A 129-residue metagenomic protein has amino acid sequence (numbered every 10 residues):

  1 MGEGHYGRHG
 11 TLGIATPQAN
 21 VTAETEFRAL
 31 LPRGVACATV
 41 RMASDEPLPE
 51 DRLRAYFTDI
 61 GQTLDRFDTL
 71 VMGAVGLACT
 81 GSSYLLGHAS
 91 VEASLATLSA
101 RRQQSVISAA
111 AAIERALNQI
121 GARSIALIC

Functional and structural regions predicted by a protein language model:
M1-Q62: N-terminal glycine-rich anion-binding loop in soluble enzyme alpha/beta folds
T16-V21, C79-H88, C129: Gly/Ser/Thr-rich loops at beta-strand to alpha-helix junctions that form or flank small-molecule/cofactor-binding
Q18, A111-A112: Short beta->alpha linker loops
R54-F57, A93-S94, I125: Short, hinge-like loop/turn segments at secondary-structure boundaries
I60-A111: Glycine/small-residue-rich loop that forms an oxyanion/phosphate-binding "nest" at active or ligand-binding sites
A112-A122: Glycine-rich, charge-decorated loop segments at or immediately adjacent to ligand/cofactor-binding or catalytic sites
A122-C129: An alpha-beta-alpha
